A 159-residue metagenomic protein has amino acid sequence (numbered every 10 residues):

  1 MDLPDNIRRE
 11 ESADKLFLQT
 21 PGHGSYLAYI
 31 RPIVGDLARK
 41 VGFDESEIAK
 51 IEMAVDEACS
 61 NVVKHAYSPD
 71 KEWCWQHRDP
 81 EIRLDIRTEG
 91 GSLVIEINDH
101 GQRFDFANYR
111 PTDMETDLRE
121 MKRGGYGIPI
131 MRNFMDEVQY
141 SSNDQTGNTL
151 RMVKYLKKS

Functional and structural regions predicted by a protein language model:
M1-F17, V63-S159: Conserved beta-strand-loop-beta-strand hairpin that lines the nucleotide-binding pocket of ATP/GTP-utilizing enzymes
M1-M53: Bergerat-fold GHKL ATPase/HATPase_c domain
K50, D56, D136: Conserved acidic functional residues
A54-V55, G147: Short secondary-structure capping/turn micro-motifs that flank functional sites
E57, N61: Conserved polar catalytic motif of the HATPase_c/GHKL fold
